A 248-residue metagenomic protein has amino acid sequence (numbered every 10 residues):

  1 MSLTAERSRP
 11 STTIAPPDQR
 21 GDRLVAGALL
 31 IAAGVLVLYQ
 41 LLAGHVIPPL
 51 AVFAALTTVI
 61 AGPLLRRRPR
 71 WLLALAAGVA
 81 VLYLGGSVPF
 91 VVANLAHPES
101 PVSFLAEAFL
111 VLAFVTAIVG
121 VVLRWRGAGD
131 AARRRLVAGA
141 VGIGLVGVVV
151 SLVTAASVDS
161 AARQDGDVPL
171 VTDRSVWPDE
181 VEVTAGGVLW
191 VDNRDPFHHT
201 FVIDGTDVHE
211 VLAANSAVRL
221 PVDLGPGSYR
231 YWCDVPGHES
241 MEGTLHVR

Functional and structural regions predicted by a protein language model:
D22-L36, A76: Alpha-helical transmembrane segments
A33-F53, G85-L110: Membrane interfacial helix motifs at helix-loop boundaries and amphipathic/re-entrant anchors
P63-A77: Membrane-helix interface "capping/anchor" motifs
L75-F90, F109-A117: Hydrophobic alpha-helical membrane segments
L110-I143: Cytosolic-side transmembrane helix boundary signature
G147-R163, A214-R248: Extracellular/periplasmic metallocenter environments
A161-G186: N-terminal edge beta-strand
D179-F197, V218-L224, R230: Beta-strand cores of secreted/periplasmic/IMS beta-sandwich domains, seen most often in copper-related folds
